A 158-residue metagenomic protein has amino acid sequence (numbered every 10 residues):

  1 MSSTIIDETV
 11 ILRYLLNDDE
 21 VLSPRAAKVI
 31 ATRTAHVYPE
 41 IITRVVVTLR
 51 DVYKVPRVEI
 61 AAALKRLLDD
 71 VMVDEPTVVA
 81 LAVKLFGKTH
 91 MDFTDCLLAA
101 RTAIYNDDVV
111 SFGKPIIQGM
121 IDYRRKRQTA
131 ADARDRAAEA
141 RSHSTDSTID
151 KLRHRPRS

Functional and structural regions predicted by a protein language model:
M1-V37, V52-E59, Y123-K126, D132-S158: Short, well-structured N-terminal submotif of metal-dependent ribonuclease cores
T4, S23-T89, A100-D107: PIN-domain endoribonuclease scaffold, especially VapC-family toxins
V10, L16, V47, D95-L98: Hydrophobic side chains within alpha-helical segments
V10-I11, I41, V78, L97-L98 (+1 more regions): Alpha-helix capping/helix-boundary segments
Y38, T94-D95, F112: Replace "coordinates the UDP/GDP/TDP-sugar" with "coordinates nucleotide-activated sugar donors
T48, I104, G119-I121, R127: Short secondary-structure boundary/hinge segments and terminal tails
G87-A99, R125-D135: A short, terminal or domain-edge coil/loop segment
V110-F112, I116-Q118, R125, A130: Gly/Pro- and small hydrophobic-enriched strand-loop and loop-to-helix capping segments that sit at the rims
